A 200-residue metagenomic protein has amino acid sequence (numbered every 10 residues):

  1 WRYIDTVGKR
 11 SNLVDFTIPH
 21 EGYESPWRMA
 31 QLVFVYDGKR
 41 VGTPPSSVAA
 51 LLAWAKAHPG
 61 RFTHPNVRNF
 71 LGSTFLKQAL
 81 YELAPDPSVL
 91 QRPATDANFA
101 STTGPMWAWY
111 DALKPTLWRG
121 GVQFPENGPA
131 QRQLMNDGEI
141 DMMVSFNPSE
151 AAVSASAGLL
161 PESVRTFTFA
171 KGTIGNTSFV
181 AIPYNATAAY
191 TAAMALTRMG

Functional and structural regions predicted by a protein language model:
W1-A130: Extracytoplasmic ligand-binding site segments that recognize negatively charged/polar headgroups
T17-P19, S25-M29, A55-A57, M135-D137 (+3 more regions): Extracellular/periplasmic catalytic domains that process cell-envelope and extracellular macromolecules
V41, E150-A151: A generic structural signal for short hydrophobic patches within well-formed alpha-helices
H58-R61, D137-S145: Alpha-to-beta junction loops
S73, Q133, A151-A152: Alpha-helical elements of the RecA-like P-loop NTPase motor core of helicases
P129-E139: Short helices/loops that flank or line small-molecule/ion binding pockets
D141-S145, S149, A155-G200: Extracytoplasmic/periplasmic substrate-recognition and gating elements
